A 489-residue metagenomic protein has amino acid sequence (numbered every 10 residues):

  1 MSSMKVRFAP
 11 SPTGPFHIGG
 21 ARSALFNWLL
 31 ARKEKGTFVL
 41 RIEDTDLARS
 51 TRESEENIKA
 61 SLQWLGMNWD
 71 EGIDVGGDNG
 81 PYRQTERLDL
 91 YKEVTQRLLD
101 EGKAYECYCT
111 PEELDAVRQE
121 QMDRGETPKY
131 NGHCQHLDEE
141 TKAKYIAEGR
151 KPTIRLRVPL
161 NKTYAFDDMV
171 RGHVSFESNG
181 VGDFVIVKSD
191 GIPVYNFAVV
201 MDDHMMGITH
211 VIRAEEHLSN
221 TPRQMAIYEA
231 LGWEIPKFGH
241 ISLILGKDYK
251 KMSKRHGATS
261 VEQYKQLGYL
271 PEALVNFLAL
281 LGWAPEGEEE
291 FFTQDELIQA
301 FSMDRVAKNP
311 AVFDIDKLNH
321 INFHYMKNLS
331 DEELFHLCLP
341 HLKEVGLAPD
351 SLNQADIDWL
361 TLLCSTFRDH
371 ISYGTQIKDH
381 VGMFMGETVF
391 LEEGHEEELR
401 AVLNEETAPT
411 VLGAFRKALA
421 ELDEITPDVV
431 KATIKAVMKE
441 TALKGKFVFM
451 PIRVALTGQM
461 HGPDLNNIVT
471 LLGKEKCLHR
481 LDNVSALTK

Functional and structural regions predicted by a protein language model:
M1-D123, N220-W233: N-terminal Rossmann-like or analogous alpha/beta NTP/dinucleotide-binding catalytic cores that position adenine
H17, N27, I58, L98 (+9 more regions): Residue-level signal for inorganic ion chemistry
I18, Y264-E272, K308-D314, L352-L362 (+2 more regions): Structural motif
P81-T85, V187-K188, M206-H217, L245-F277 (+3 more regions): Conserved phosphate-binding loops in nucleotide/dinucleotide-binding enzymes
R97, Y105-E106, T110-H240, G246-M252 (+2 more regions): Active-site cores that bind ATP or allylic diphosphates and position pyrophosphate for catalysis
L278, N322, C364-I371, F449-L456 (+1 more regions): Short alpha-helical scaffolding segments that buttress acidic/His motifs in well-ordered protein cores
D331, F335-T441: Small-residue-rich helix-loop
P427-T488: Charged substrate- and nucleic-acid-binding regions of tRNA-handling and nucleotidyl-transfer enzymes, centered on
